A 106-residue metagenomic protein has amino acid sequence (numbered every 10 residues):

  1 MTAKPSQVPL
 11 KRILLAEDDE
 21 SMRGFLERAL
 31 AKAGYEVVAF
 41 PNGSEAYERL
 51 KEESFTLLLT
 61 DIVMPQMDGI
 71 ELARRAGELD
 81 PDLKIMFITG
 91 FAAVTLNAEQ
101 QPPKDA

Functional and structural regions predicted by a protein language model:
M1-L14, A33, E48-K51, R74: Non-catalytic signal-transmission and effector/linker regions of two-component phosphorelay proteins
L14, A39-L57: Acidic, metal-coordinating helix/loop segments flanking the phosphotransfer/catalytic sites of two-component signaling
D18, N42-E45, D68-L72: Acidic catalytic/metal-coordinating carboxylates
S21-K32: Charged docking surfaces used in two-component/phosphorelay signaling
S54-T56, D80-M86, P103: His-Asp phosphorelay/catalytic-motif detector in bacterial-type signaling
D61: Active-site residues of response regulator receiver
M64: Receiver (REC) domain active-site loop signature in two-component systems and cognate sites in sensor histidine kinases
E71, R75-E78, T89-A106: Alpha4 helix (beta4-alpha4-beta5 surface) of REC/receiver domains from two-component response regulators
